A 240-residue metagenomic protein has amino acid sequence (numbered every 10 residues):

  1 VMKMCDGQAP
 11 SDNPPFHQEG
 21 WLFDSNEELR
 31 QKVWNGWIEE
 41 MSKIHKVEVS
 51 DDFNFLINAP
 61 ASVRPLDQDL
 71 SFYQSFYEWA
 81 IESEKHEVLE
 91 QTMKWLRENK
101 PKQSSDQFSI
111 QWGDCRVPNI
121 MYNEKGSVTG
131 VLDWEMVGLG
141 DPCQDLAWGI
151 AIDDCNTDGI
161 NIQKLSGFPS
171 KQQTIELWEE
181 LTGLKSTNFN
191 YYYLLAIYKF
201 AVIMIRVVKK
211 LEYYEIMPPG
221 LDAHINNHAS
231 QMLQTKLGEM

Functional and structural regions predicted by a protein language model:
V1-L89, N99-Q107, N123-G126: ATP-binding pocket architecture of kinase catalytic cores
I110-W112, V117: Catalytic-loop of the protein kinase fold
L132-V137: Activation of the activation-loop gatekeeper triad in protein kinase-fold domains
Q144-G183, A196-Y214: Active-site activation/catalytic loop segments of kinase-like enzymes and analogous catalytic loops in related
L181-Y191: Acidic, serine/threonine- and proline-rich low-complexity regulatory regions
K210-M240: Regulatory N- and C-terminal appendages and interdomain linkers associated with kinase/kinase-like NTP transferase
